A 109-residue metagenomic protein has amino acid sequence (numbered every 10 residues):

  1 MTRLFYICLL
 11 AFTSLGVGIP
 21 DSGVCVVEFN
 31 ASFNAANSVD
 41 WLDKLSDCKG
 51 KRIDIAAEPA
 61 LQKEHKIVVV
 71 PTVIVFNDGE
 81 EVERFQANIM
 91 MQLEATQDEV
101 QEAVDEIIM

Functional and structural regions predicted by a protein language model:
M1-F5: Positively charged n-region of N-terminal signal peptides that target proteins for export
Y6-V17: Hydrophobic h-region of N-terminal signal peptides that target proteins for export in Gram-negative bacteria
G18-K51: Local sequence-structure signature of Cys/Sec-based thiol-disulfide redox active-site neighborhoods
F29-A31, I55-A56, N88: Active-site-proximal beta-strand/loop segments in catalytic clefts of secreted hydrolases
S32-A35, A60, E81, M90: Solvent-exposed loop/turn segments at secondary-structure junctions within structured extracellular/periplasmic domains
I55-K63: N-terminal post-signal-peptidase region of extra-cytosolic proteins
H65-F76: Structural micro-motif
V75-M109: Non-catalytic, surface beta->alpha helical segment in thiol-disulfide oxidoreductase systems
